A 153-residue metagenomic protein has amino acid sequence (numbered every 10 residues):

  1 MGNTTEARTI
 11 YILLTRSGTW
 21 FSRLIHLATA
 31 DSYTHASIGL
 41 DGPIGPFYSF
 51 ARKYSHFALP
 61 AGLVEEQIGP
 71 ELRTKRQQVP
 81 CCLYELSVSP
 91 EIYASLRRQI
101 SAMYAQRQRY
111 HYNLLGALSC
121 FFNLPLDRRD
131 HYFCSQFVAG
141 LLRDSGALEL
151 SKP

Functional and structural regions predicted by a protein language model:
M1-P153: Cysteine-nucleophile amide-bond enzymes
